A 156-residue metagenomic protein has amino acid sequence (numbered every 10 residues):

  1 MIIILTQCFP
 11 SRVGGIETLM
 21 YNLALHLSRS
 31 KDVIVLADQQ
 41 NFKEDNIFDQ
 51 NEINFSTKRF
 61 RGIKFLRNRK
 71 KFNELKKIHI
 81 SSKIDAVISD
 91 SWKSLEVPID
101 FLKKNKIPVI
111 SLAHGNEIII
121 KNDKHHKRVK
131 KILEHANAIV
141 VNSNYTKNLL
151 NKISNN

Functional and structural regions predicted by a protein language model:
M1-I3: Extreme N-terminal starter segment of soluble prokaryotic enzymes
Q7-V13, N22-R67, N151-S154: N-terminal strand-loop element at the rim of the active site of nucleotide-sugar-dependent glycosyltransferases
R12, L66, L95-E96, V109-K124 (+1 more regions): A short, histidine- and acid-enriched strand-loop-helix "catalytic/donor-clamping" loop that lines the nucleotide-sugar
S30-K31, I84, A136: Short, well-ordered alpha-helix to beta-strand connector turns
N73-K83: Short, well-structured alpha-helical segments in soluble
I80, K131-I132: Structural alpha-helical scaffold elements that stabilize or flank donor/cofactor-binding regions in carbohydrate
S89-L95: Short His-centered aromatic/hydrophobic patch
A136-N156: A short, active-site helix/loop in glycosyltransferases that binds the activated sugar's phosphate group
